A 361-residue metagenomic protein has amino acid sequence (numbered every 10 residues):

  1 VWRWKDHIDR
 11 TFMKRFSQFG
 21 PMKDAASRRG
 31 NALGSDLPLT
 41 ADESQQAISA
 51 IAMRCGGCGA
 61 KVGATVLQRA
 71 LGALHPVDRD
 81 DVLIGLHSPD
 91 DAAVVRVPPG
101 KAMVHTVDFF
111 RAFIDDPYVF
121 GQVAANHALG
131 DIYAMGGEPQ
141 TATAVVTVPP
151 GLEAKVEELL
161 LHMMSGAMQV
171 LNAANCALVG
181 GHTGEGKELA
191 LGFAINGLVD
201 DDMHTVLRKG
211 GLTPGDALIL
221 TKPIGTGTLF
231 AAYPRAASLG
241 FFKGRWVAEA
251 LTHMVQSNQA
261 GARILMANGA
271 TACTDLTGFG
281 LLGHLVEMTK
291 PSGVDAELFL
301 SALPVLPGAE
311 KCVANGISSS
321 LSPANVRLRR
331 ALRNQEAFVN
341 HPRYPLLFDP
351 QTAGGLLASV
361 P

Functional and structural regions predicted by a protein language model:
V1-L39: C-terminal auxiliary extensions adjacent to catalytic cores
L37-P361: Helix-biased detector of long, well-ordered alpha-helical tracts
